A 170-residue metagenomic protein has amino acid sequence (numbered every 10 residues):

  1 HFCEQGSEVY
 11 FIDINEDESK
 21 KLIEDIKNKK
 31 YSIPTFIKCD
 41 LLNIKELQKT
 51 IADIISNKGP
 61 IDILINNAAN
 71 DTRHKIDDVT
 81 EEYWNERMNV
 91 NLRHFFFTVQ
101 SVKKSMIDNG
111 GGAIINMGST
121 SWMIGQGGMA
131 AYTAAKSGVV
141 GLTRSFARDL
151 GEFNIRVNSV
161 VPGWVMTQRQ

Functional and structural regions predicted by a protein language model:
H1-Y10: Canonical Rossmann dinucleotide-binding motif of NAD(H)/NADP(H)-dependent dehydrogenases/reductases, specifically
K75-I76, T80-N85, Q170: Substrate-binding pocket helix/loop in short-chain dehydrogenase/reductase
V79, G125-T133, S145, R169: Active-site loop-to-helix junction immediately N-terminal to the catalytic Tyr of the SDR YXXXK motif in Rossmann-fold
V99, A135, T143: Active-site helix of classical SDR
K104, R148-E152: Alpha-helical segment proximal to the catalytic Tyr-Lys
S119: Residue(s) in the substrate-gating loop at a strand-loop-helix junction that position the organic substrate next
V161-Q168: Short, flexible catalytic-loop segment of classical short-chain dehydrogenase/reductase
